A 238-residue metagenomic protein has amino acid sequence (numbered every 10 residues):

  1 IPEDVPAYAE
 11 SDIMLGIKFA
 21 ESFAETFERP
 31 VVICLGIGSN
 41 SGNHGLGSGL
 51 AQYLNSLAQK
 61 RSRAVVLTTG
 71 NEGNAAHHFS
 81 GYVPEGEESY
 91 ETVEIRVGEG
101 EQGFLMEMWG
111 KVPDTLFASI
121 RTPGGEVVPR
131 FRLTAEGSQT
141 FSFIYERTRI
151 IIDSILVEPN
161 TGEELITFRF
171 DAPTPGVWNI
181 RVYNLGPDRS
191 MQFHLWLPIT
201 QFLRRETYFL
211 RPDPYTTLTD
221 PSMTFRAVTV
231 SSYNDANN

Functional and structural regions predicted by a protein language model:
I1-N238: Loop-rich non-cytosolic ectodomains and luminal regions
